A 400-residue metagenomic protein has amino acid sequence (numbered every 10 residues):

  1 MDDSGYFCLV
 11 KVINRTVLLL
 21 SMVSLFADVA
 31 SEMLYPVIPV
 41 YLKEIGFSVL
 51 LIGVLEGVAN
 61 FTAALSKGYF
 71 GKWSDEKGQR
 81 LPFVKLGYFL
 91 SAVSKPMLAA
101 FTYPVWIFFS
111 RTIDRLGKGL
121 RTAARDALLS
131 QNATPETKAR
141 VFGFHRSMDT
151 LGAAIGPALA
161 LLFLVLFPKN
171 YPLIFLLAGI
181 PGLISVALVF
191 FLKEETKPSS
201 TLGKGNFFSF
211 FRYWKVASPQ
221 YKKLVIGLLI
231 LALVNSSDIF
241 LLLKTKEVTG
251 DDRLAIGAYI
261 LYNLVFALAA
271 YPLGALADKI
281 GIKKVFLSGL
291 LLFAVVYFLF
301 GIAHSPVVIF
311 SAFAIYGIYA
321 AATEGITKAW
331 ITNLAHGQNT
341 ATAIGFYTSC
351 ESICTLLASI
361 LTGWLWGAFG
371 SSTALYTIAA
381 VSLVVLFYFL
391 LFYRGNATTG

Functional and structural regions predicted by a protein language model:
D2-N14, E195-G227: Juxtamembrane intracellular "pre-TM" segments in multi-pass secondary transporters
V10-A63, Q220-A258: Helix-loop boundary and gating motifs at the non-cytosolic
V40, E44, I155-L173, L357-T373: Transmembrane alpha-helix termini and helix-breaking/packing motifs in multi-pass membrane transporters
S66-G78, L164, A269-I282, W366-G367: Helix-to-loop junctions at the C-terminal end of transmembrane segments in multipass secondary transporters
P82-P96, G179, K284-L299, A379: Structural signature of the two symmetry-related core transmembrane helices
S110-L151: Cytoplasmic helix-loop-helix junction between adjacent transmembrane helices in 12-TM secondary transporters
P172-F190, L375-L391: Symmetry-related core transmembrane helices of the 12-TM Major Facilitator Superfamily/SLC fold
P181, V189-G203, L390-G400: Helix-loop junctions on the cytosolic side of multi-pass membrane transporters, especially the intracellular loop
